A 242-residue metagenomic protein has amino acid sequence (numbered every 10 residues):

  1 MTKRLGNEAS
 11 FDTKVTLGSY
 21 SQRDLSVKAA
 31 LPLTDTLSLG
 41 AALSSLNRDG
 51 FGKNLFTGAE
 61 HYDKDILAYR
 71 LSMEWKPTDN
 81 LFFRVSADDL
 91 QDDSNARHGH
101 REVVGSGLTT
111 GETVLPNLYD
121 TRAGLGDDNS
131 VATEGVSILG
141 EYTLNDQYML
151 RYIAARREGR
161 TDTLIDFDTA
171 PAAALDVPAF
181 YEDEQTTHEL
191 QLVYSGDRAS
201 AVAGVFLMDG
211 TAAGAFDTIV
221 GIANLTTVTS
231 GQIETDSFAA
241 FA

Functional and structural regions predicted by a protein language model:
K3-N54, A59-Y69, N80-L81, E134 (+3 more regions): Outer-membrane beta-barrel translocator/receptor signature
N7, D49-G52, T161-L164, A212-F216: Short acidic/His/Gly/Ser-rich catalytic and metal-binding motifs that mark active-site loops of diverse hydrolases
F11-K14, L175, T227: Short, basic, glycine/proline-bearing loop/turn elements
T13-V15, V27, L43, A87 (+4 more regions): Preference for bulky hydrophobic residues occupying beta-strand positions in well-ordered beta-sheet regions
K14-V15, D127-N129, T229-I233: Short acidic-aromatic active-site loops that bind/stabilize oxyanions
A29-P32, Y142, R157, S237: Short, solvent-exposed amphipathic alpha-helical segments in soluble enzyme and RNA/protein-processing domains
T36, G58, D63-T211: Outer-membrane beta-barrel domain signature, strongest for Gram-negative TonB-dependent receptors and also present
L55-E60, L207-A242: Signature of Gram-negative outer-membrane beta-barrel scaffolds
